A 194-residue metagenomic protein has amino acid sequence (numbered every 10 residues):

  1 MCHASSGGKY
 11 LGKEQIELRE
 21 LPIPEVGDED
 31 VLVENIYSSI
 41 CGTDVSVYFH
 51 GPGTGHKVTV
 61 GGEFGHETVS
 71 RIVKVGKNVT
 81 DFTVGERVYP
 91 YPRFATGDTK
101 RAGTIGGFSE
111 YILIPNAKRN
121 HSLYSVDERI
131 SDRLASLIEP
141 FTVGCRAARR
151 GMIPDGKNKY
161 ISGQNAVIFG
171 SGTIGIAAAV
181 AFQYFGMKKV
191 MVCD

Functional and structural regions predicted by a protein language model:
G7, N165-A166, V190: Conserved hydrophobic helix-helix packing surfaces used for dimerization/oligomerization
P22-S38, P52-F94, D127: Glycine-rich beta-strand-centered segment in the early N-terminal region that forms part of a ligand/cofactor-binding
T43-F49: Cytochrome P450 core scaffold surrounding the K-helix E-X-X-R motif and the conserved "meander" helix-loop region
F94-N165: NAD(P)H dinucleotide-binding glycine-rich loop of Rossmann-like/cofactor-binding domains, especially the beta1-alpha1
P140, G170-T173: Glycine-rich Rossmann-fold phosphate-binding loop(s) that bind the pyrophosphate of adenine dinucleotide cofactors
V167-G170, C193: Conserved N-terminal Rossmann-fold NAD(P)-binding element of oxidoreductases
I176-A177: Residues forming the Rossmann-fold NAD(P)(H) cofactor-binding site
Y184-K189: Conserved S-adenosyl-L-methionine
